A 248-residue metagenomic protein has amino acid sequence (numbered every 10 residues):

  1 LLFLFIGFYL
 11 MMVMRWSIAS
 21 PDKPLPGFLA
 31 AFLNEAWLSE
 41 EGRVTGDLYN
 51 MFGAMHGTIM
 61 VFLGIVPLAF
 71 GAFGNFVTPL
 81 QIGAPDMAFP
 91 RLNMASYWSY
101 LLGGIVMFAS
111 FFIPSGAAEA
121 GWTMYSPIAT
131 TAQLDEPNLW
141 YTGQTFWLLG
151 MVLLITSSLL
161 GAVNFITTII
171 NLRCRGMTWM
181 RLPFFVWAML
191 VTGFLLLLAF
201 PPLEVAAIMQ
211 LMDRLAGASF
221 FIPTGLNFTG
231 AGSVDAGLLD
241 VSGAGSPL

Functional and structural regions predicted by a protein language model:
L1-L248: Membrane-embedded and interfacial regions of multi-pass energy-transducing membrane proteins
